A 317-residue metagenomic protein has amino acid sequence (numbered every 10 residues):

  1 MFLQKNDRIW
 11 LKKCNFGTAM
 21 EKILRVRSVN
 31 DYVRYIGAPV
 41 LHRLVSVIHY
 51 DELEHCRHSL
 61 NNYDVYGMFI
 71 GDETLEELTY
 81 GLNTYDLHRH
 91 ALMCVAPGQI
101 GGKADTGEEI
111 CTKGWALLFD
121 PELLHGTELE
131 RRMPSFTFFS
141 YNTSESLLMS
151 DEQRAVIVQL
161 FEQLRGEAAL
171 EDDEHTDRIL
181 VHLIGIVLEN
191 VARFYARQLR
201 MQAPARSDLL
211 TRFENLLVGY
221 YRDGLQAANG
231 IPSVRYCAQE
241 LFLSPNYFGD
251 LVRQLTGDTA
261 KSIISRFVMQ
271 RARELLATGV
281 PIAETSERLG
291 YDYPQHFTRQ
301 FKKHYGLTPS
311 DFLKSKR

Functional and structural regions predicted by a protein language model:
M1-D86, A91: Generic protein-terminus/edge-of-domain signal
N6, T106-E171: A hydrophobic/aromatic-rich effector-binding and dimerization subdomain of bacterial HTH-type transcriptional regulators
L87-G101, L118-P121: Conserved metal-binding segment of the jelly-roll/cupin
H90, F248, H296-F297, F301: Short hydrophobic/aromatic patch on the recognition helix
A155-V218: An amphipathic alpha-helical interaction segment
V181, A203-L241, S262-V280: A short, Lys/Arg-enriched amphipathic alpha-helix from helix-turn-helix/homeodomain DNA-binding modules
Q254-D292, K314-R317: Terminal helix-turn-helix DNA-binding modules in bacterial transcription factors
T298-R317: …primarily DNA-binding HTH/wHTH and HhH modules…
